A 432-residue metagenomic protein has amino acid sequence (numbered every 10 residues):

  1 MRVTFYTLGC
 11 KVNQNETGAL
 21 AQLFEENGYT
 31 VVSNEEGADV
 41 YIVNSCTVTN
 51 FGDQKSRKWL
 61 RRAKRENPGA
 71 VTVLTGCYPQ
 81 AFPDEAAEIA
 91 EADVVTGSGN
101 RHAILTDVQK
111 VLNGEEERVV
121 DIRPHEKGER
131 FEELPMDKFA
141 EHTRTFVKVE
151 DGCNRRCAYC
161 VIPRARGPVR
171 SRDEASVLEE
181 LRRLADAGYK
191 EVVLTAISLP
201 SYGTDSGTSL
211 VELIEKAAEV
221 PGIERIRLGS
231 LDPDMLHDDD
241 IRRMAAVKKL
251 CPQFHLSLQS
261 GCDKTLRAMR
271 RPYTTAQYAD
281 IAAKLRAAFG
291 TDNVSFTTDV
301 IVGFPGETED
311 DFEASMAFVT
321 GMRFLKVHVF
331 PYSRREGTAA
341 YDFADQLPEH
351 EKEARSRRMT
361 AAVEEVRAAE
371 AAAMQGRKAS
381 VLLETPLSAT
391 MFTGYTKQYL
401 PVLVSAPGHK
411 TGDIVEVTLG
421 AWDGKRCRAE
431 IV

Functional and structural regions predicted by a protein language model:
M1-Y202, D239, M244, L250 (+6 more regions): Proteins enriched for Cys/Gly/acidic motifs involved in redox and nucleic-acid/cofactor modification
R2, N67-P68, V220-R227: Short, surface-exposed connector motifs at secondary-structure boundaries
T47-G52, Y189-K216, V220, D232-D239 (+2 more regions): Conserved glycine-rich "GG(E/T)P / GGGxP" loop and the immediately following alpha-helix in the radical SAM core
C160-G167, R225-D234, S260-R270, T291-D311 (+1 more regions): Conserved strand-turn element in the central/C-terminal portion of the radical SAM core barrel that lines
V211-E212, E219-V220, R225, L236-T298: Radical SAM/AdoMet-radical enzyme domain recognition
L256, D299, V319, V327 (+3 more regions): Hydrophobic, well-ordered secondary-structure elements that form the walls of internal hydrophobic environments
E307, M322-F324: Contiguous mid-protein beta-loop-alpha structural module that forms a pocket-lining wall or clamp of enzyme active
D342-V432: Terminal RNA-binding accessory module
